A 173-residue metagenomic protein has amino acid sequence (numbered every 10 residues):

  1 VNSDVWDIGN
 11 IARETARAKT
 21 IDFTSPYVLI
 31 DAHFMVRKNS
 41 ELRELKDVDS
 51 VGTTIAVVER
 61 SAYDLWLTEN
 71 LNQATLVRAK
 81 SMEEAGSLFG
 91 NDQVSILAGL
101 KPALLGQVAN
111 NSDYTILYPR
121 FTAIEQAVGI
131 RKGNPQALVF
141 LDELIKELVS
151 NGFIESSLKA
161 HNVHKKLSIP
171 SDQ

Functional and structural regions predicted by a protein language model:
V1-D49, T115-R120: Acidic, polar ligand-binding/catalytic clefts
V1-N2, V48, L88-G90, V128 (+1 more regions): Hydrophobic residues within well-ordered alpha-helices
D4-A16, K38, E59-S61, S81-M82 (+2 more regions): Beta->alpha turn/N-cap motifs
I11-T20, E69, G90-T122: A ligand-binding cleft/hinge motif common to bilobed small-molecule-binding domains
V28-N39, K101, L105-K146, H164-Q173: Periplasmic-binding protein-like
L42-R43, V77-L88, I124: Short helix-initiation/N-cap motifs at beta->coil->alpha
K46-S61, T75-L76: Short loop->beta-strand "edge-of-pocket" segments that line small-molecule binding or catalytic clefts across diverse
A62-A79, I116-L117, K146-Q173: Ligand-binding clefts/hinges and TM-proximal coupling segments of bilobed small-molecule sensing domains
